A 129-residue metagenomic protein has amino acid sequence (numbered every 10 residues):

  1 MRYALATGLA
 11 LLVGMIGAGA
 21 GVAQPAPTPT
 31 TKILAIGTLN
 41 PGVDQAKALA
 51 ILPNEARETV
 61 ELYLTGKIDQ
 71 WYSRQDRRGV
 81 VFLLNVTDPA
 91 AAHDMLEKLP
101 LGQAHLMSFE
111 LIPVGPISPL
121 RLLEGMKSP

Functional and structural regions predicted by a protein language model:
M1-A4: Positively charged n-region of N-terminal signal peptides that target proteins for export
A6-G17: Bacterial N-terminal signal peptides
A23-P129: Conserved, structured core segments of small domains
